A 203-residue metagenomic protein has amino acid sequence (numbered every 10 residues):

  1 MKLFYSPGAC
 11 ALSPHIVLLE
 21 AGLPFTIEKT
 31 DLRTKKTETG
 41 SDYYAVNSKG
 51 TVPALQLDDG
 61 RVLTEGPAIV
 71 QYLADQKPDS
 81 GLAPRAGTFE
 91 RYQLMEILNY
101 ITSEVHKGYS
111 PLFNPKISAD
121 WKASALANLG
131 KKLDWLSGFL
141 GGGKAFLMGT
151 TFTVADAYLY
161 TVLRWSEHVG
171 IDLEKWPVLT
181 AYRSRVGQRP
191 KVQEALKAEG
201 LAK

Functional and structural regions predicted by a protein language model:
M1-A123, A127: GST-like domain detector, emphasizing the conserved glutathione-binding G-site in the N-terminal thioredoxin-like
L32-R33, T180, G200: Conserved beta-strand edge residues that scaffold enzyme active sites
K35-T37, R183, K203: Generic structural signal for helix capping and beta-alpha/helix-loop junctions
P53-Q56, L147, Q193: Short beta-strand(s) of the beta-wing in winged-helix/HTH DNA-binding folds
L73, F89, I97-P190: GST-like fold's C-terminal all-alpha helical module
R85-A86, E194-L201: Short, flexible loop/turn segments with low-complexity composition
A119, L201-K203: Carbohydrate-binding/catalytic loop surfaces
